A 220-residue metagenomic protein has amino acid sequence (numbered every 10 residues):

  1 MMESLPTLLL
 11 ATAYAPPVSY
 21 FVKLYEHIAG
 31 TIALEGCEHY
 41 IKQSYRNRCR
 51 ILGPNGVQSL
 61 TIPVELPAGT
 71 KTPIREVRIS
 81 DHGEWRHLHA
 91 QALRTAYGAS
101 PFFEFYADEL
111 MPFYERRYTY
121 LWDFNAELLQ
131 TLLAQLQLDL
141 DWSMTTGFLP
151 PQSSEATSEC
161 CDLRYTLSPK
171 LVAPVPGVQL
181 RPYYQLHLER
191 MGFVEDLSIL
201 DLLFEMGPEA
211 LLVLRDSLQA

Functional and structural regions predicted by a protein language model:
M2-A220: Residues lining hydrophobic/aromatic ligand-binding pockets adjacent to catalytic sites
